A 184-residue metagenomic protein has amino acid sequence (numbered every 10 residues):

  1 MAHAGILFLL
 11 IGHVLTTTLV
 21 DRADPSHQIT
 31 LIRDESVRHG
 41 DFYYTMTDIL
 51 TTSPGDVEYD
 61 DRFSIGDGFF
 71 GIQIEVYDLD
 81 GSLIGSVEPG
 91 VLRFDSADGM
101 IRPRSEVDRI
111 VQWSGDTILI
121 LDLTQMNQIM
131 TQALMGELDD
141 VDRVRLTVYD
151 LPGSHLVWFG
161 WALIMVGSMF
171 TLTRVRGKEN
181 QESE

Functional and structural regions predicted by a protein language model:
M1-E184: Solvent-exposed, non-transmembrane regions of integral membrane proteins
